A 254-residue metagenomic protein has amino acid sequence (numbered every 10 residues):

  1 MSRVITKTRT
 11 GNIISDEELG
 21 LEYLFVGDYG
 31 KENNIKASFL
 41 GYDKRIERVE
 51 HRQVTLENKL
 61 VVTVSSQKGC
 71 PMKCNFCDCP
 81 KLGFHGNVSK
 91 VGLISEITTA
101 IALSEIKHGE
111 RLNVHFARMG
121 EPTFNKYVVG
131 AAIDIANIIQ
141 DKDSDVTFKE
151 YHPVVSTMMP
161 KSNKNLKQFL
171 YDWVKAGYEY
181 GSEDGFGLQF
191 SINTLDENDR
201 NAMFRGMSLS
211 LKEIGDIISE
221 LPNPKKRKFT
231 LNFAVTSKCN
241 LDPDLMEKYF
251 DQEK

Functional and structural regions predicted by a protein language model:
M1-L60, V64, M72: Flexible, acidic/Gly-rich N-terminal and inter-domain linker regions that tether and position cofactor-handling modules
T8-N12, D78, F116-M119: Generic detector of contiguous secondary-structure segments
E22, E96, E121: Acidic-residue sensor for enzyme active/binding pockets
Y29-K31, F39-Y42, G69, P80-F84 (+2 more regions): Glycine-centered small-residue hotspots that permit tight backbone geometry or close packing
V49, N87-V91, T99, L103-S104 (+1 more regions): Ampiphathic alpha-helical segments that act as solvent-exposed interaction surfaces
V54-T99: Canonical Radical SAM [4Fe-4S] cluster-binding loop centered on the CxxxCxxC motif and its immediate flanking residues
A102-N113, R118-K254: Conserved AdoMet/S-adenosylmethionine-binding subsite of the radical SAM
